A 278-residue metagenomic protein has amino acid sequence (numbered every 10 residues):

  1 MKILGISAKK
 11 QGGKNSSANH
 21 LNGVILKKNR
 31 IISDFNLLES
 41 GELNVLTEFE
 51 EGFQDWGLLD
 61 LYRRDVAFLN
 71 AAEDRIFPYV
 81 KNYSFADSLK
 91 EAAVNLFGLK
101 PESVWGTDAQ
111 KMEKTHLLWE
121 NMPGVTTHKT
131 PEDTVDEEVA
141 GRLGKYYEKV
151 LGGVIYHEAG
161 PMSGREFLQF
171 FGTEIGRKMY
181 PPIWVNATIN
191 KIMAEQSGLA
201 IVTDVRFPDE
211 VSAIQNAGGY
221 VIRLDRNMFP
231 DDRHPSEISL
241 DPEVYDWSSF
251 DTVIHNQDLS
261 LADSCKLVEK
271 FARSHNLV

Functional and structural regions predicted by a protein language model:
M1-L4, G198: Pre-Walker A (Motif I) flank of P-loop NTPase domains
L4-G12, N19, F35-E39, L43-L46 (+3 more regions): Small-molecule kinase domains that catalyze NTP-dependent phosphoryl transfer to phosphate-bearing small molecules
S7, F85, T203-V205: Short His-Asn-centered micro-motif
S16-N29: A conserved segment at the C-terminal end of the G1
N36-S197: ATP-dependent small-molecule kinase phosphotransfer cores that center on conserved nucleotide phosphate-binding segments
V80, A200-I201, H255: Short catalytic-loop micro-motif centered on adjacent basic/acidic residues
A200-D204, D209-E210: A glycine-rich beta-strand to alpha-helix segment that forms a phosphate/ribose-binding loop at ligand/cofactor sites
